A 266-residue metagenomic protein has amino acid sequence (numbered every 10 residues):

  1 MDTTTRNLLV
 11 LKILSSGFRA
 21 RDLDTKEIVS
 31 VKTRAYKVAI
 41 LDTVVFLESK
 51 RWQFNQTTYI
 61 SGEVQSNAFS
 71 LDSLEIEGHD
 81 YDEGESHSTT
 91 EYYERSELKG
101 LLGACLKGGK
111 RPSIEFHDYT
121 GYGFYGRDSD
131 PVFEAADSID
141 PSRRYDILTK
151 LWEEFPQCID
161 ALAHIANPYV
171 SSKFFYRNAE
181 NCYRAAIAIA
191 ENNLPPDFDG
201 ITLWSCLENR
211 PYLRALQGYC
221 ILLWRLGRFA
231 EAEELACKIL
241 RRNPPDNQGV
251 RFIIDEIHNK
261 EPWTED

Functional and structural regions predicted by a protein language model:
D2-I13, G17-P196, L226, E231-N243 (+1 more regions): N-terminal alpha-helical interaction modules that lie
C105-F116, E191, L203-R214, G218-C220: Amphipathic helix-loop-helix modules that constitute alpha-helical solenoid scaffolds
Y125-D128, I159, C206-L213, Q248: Start-of-helix signal in alpha-solenoid helical-repeat scaffolds, especially tetratricopeptide repeats
P195-E208, R251-F252: Acidic, Ser/Thr-rich low-complexity linear motifs
N209-L222, E256-D266: Alpha-helical linker/edge segments of TPR/alpha-solenoid repeat scaffolds and analogous pre-/post-domain helices
